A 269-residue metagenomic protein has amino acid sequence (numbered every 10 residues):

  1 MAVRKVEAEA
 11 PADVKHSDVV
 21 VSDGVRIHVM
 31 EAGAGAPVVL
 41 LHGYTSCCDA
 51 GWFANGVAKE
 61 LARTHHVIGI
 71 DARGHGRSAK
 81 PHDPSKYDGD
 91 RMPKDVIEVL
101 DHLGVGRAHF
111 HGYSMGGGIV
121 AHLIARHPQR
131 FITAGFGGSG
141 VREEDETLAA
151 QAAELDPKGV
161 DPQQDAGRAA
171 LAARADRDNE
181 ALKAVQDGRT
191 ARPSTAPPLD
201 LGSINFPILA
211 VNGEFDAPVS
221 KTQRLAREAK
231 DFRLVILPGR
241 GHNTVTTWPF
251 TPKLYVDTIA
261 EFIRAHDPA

Functional and structural regions predicted by a protein language model:
V25-A79: Conserved HGGG/HGGXW glycine-rich cap/lid loop of the alpha/beta-hydrolase fold
K59, G69-A108: Active-site loop/oxyanion-hole signature of alpha/beta-hydrolase fold enzymes
F110-G112, G137: Short beta-strand immediately N-terminal to the catalytic nucleophile in serine-hydrolase-like folds
G118-R126, F131-D161: Flexible "cap/lid" loop of the alpha/beta hydrolase fold
A181-D200, F215: Active-site nucleophile elbow and catalytic-triad environment of alpha/beta-hydrolase enzymes
I204, A210-N212: Short beta-strand/loop motif that positions the catalytic acidic residue of the alpha/beta-hydrolase fold
E214-R240: Conserved loop-alpha-helix segment in the C-terminal half of the alpha/beta-hydrolase fold that carries the catalytic
R240-K253: Catalytic histidine-centered segment of alpha/beta-hydrolase-like enzymes
